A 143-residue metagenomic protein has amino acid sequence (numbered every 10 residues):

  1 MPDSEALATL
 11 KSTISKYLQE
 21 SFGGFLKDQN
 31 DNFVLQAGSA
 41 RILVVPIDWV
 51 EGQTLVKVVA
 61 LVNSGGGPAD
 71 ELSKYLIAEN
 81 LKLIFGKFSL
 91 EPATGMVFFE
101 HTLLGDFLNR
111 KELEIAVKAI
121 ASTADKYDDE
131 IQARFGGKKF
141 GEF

Functional and structural regions predicted by a protein language model:
M1-L43, K82-L83, L90: Charge-rich, low-complexity N-terminal segments
S4, A8, G66-D70, F107-E114: Ordered, soluble secondary-structure elements with a strong preference for glycine-centered loop motifs and nearby
N30-N32, E51-L55, T94-M96: A generic structural signal for beta-strand entry/edge sites
V34-Q36, A93-T102, G141-E142: A short beta-strand-loop-alpha-helix capping motif that often carries His-Thr
L35-A60: Short, well-structured hydrophobic secondary-structure segments
K57-M96, E100: Short, internal acidic amphipathic alpha-helical interface segments that mediate docking to partner proteins
Y75-L83, T102-G105, N109-R134: Ampiphathic alpha-helical segments that act as solvent-exposed interaction surfaces
Q132-F143: Short, highly charged C-terminal tails/helix-capping segments
